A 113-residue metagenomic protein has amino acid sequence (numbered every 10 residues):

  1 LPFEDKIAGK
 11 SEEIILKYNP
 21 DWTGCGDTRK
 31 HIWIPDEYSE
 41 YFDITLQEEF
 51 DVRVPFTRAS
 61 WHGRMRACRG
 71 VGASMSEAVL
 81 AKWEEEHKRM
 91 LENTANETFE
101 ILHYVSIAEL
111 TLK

Functional and structural regions predicted by a protein language model:
L1-V54: Conserved catalytic/acceptor-binding region of the Class I
I7, V52, L91-T94, H103-A108: Broad hydrophobic/π-residue packing in well-ordered secondary structure
N19-G26, S74, A95-T98: Short helix-to-loop capping/linker segments positioned immediately adjacent to catalytic or ligand/cofactor-binding
C25-R29, V79, I101-Y104: Short, flexible loop/turn segments with low-complexity composition
H31-Y38, H87-R89, V105-I107: Amphipathic alpha-helical surface "interface" segments used for docking/oligomerization or membrane association within
E37-L46, L91-E100, K113: Short, charged low-complexity intrinsically disordered segments located at boundaries of structured domains
T45-A95: C-terminal helical/coil "lid" or tail adjacent to the Rossmann-like core of SAM-dependent
H62-G70, I101-K113: Core SAM-dependent methyltransferase catalytic element
